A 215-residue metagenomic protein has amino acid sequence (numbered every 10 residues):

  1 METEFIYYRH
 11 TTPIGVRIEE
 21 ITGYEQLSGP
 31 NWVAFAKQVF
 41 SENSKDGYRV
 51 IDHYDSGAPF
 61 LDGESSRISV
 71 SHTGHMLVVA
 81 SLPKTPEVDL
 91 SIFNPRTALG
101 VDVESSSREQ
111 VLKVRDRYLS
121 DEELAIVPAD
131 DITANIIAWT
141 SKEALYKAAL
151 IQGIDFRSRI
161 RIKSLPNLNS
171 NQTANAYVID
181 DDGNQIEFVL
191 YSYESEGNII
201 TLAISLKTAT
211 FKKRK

Functional and structural regions predicted by a protein language model:
M1-K215: Core catalytic alpha/beta fold that binds nucleotide/phospho-ligands
